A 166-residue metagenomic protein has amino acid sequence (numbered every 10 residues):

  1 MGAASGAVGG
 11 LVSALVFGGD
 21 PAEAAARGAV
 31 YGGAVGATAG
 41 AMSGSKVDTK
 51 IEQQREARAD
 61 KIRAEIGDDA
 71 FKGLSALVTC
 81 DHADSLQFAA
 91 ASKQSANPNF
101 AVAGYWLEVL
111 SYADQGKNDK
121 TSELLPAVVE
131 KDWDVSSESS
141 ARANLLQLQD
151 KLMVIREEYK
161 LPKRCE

Functional and structural regions predicted by a protein language model:
M1-Q54: Short, low-complexity, glycine-enriched hydrophobic/amphipathic alpha-helices that associate with lipid bilayers
A41-E166: Helix-termini ("caps") and immediately adjacent flexible loops/tails, especially at membrane-solvent interfaces
